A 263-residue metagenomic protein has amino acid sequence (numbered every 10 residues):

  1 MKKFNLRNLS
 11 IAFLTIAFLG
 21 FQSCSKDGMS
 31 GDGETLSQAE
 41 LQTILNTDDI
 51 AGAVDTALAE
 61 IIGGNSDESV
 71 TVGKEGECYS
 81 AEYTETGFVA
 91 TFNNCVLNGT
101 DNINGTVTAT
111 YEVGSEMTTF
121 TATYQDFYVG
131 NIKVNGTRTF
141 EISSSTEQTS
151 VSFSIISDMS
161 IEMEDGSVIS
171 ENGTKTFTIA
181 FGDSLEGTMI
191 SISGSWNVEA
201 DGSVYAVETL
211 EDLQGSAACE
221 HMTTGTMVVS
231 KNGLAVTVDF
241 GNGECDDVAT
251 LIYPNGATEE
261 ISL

Functional and structural regions predicted by a protein language model:
K2-I11: Bacterial N-terminal signal peptides that target proteins for export
L14-T15: Hydrophobic alpha-helical targeting segments used for export or membrane insertion
L19-S23: C-terminal motif of bacterial Sec signal peptides marking the signal peptidase cleavage site
S25-L263: Low-complexity, intrinsically disordered segments exposed to solvent
